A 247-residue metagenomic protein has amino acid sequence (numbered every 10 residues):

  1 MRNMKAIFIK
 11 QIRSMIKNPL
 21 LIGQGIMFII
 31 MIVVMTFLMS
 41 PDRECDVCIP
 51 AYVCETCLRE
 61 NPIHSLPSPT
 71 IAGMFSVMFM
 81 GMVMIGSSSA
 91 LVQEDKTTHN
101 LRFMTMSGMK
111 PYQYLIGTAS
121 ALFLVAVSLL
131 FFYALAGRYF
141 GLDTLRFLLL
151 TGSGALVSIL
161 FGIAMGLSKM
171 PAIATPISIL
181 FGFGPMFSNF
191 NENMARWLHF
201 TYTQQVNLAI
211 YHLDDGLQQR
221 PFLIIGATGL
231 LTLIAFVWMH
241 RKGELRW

Functional and structural regions predicted by a protein language model:
M1-F28: Aromatic- and glycine-rich beta-strand/loop motifs that create alpha-glucan
R2-A6, F190-L223: Short hydrophobic, aromatic-rich alpha-helical segments embedded in or entering the lipid bilayer of multi-pass
Q11, M15, G226-W247: Junction motif at the cytosolic side of a transmembrane helix
M31, M35, S40, P67-L91: Long, hydrophobic alpha-helical segments
V34-E44, M165-Q204: Transmembrane helix segments
G81-S88, F132, L160-A164, A235-F236: Hydrophobic/aromatic residues in alpha-helical transmembrane segments
I85-S107: Transmembrane helix boundary and interhelical loop/hinge segments in multi-pass membrane proteins
P111-Y112, T118-K169: Alpha-helical transmembrane segments and their short interhelical loops
